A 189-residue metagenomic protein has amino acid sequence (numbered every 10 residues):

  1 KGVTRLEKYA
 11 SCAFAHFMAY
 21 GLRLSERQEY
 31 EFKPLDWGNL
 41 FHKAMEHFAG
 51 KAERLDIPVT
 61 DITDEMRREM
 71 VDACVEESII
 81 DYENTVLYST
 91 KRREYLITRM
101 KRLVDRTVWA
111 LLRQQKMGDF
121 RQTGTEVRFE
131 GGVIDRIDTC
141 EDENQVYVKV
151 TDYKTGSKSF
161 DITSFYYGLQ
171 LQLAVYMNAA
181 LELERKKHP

Functional and structural regions predicted by a protein language model:
K1, K186-H188: Accessory/regulatory regions of helicases
K1-H47: C-terminal, charged and often intrinsically disordered regions of DNA end-processing helicases and nucleases
L6, F14-A15, D119-T123, D135 (+2 more regions): Beta-sheet entry/capping signal
C12-L22, D72-I80, D138, N144-T155: Active-site-adjacent bridging/hinge elements
A19-R23, R27, E46, G50 (+3 more regions): Short, well-ordered loop/turn and helix-capping segments at boundaries between secondary-structure elements and domains
K43-F129: A non-catalytic, helix-rich entry segment at domain boundaries
G124-E184: Non-catalytic protein-protein interaction segments used by genome-maintenance enzymes to assemble and couple activities
